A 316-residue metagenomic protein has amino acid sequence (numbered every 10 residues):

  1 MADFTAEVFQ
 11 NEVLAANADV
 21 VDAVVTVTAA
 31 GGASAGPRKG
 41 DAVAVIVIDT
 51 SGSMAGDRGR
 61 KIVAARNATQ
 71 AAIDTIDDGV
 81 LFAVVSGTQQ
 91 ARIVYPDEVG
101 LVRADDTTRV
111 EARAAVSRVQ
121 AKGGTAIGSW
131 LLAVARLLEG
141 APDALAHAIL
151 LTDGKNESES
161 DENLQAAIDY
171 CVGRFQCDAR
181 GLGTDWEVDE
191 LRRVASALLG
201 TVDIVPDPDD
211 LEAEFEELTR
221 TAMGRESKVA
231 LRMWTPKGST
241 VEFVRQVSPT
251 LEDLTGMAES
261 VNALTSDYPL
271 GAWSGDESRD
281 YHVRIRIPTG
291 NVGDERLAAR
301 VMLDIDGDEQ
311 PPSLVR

Functional and structural regions predicted by a protein language model:
M1-A16, V24-T26, L231-E242: Low-complexity, acidic Ser/Thr/Pro/Gly-rich terminal tails and inter-domain linkers that flank the onset of structured
E7, N17-A230, G290: Exposed acidic/Ser/Thr-rich ligand/metal-binding surfaces
Q10-E12, V27-G31, T50-G52, T235-K237 (+3 more regions): Beta-strand elements of well-folded, non-transmembrane domains
D169-Q176, E187-M302: Acidic, polar loop-rich interaction surfaces within structured domains
Q310-R316: Short beta-strand elements
